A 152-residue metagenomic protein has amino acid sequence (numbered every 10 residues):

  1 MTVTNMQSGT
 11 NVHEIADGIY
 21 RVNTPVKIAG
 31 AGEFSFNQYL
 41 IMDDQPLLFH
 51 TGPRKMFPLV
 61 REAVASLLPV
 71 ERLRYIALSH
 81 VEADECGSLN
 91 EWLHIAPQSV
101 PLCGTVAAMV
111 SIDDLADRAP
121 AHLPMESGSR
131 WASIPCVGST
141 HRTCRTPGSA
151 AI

Functional and structural regions predicted by a protein language model:
M1-T2: Cytosolic, low-complexity regulatory segments enriched in Ser/Pro/Gly with interspersed Lys/Arg in eukaryotic signaling
N5-M6, T10-A65, A151-I152: Conserved beta-strand hairpin/beta-sheet module of binuclear metal-dependent hydrolase folds, prominently
Q7-G9, E14, L102-A150: Metallo-beta-lactamase
G18, G52, G87-S88, A132: Glycine-centered flexibility sites
P25-V26, T51-P53, V81, A107 (+1 more regions): Active-site metal-binding loops of divalent metal-dependent hydrolases
Q45, E71-R72, I134: Short coil/turn segments at beta-strand junctions that form active-site/ligand-binding loops
L47-H50, Y75-S79, G138: Short catalytic-loop micro-motif centered on adjacent basic/acidic residues
M56-P58, V64-S127: Active-site HxH/HxHxD metal-binding segment of metal-dependent hydrolases
